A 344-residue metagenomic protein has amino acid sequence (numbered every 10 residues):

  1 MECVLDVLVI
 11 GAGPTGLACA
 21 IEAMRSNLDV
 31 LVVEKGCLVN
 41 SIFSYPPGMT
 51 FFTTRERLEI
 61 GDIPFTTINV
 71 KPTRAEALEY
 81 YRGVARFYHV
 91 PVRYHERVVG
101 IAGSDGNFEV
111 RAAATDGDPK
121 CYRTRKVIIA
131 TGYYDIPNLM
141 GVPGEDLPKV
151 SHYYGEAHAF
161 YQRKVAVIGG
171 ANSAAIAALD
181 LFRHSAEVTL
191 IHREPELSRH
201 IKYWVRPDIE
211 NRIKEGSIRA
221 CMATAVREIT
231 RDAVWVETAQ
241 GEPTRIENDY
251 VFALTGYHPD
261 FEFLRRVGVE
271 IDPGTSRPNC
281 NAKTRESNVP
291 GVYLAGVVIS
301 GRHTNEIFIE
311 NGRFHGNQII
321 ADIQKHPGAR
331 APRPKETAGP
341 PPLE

Functional and structural regions predicted by a protein language model:
M1-I10, R25, N40, S44 (+6 more regions): FAD-binding core/adjacent interface of flavoenzyme oxidoreductases
M1-L5, V9-K35, Y153-S198, K283-A331: Rossmann-like dinucleotide/flavin-binding elements
E2, A12-V90, A175-W204, D272-G274: Beta1-alpha1 glycine-rich phosphate/pyrophosphate-binding loop at the start of Rossmann-like nucleotide-binding domains
C19, I42, G103, N138-M140 (+4 more regions): Short glycine-/acidic-enriched loop or helix-start segments at secondary-structure transitions that form or flank
A23, Y45-M49, N107, G141-E145 (+5 more regions): Short, glycine/charged-enriched secondary-structure capping and boundary segments
Y80, D208, H315-Q318: Alpha-helical elements of Rossmann-like donor-binding domains used by nucleotide-donor carbohydrate transfer enzymes
F87-A114, C121-T124, R183-T275, A331-L343: A Rossmann-like FAD-binding core segment of flavoenzymes
